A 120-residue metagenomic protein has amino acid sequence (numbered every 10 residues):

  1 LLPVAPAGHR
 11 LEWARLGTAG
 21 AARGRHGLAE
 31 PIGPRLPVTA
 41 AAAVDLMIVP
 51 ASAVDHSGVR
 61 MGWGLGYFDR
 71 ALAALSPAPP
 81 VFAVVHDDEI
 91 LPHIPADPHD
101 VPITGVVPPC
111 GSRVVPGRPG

Functional and structural regions predicted by a protein language model:
L1-T39, V81-A96, I103: Extended, well-folded interaction surfaces typified by the phenylalanyl-tRNA synthetase beta subunit core
L11, S57-R60, L72, H93-I94 (+1 more regions): Short glycine-/acidic-enriched loop or helix-start segments at secondary-structure transitions that form or flank
T18, G33, S52-S57, G66-Y67 (+2 more regions): Short acidic/polar capping segments at secondary-structure boundaries
P34-L36, A42, L46, I103-G120: A charged, well-structured terminal subsegment
A43-V81: Active-site beta-strand/loop microenvironment that shapes enzyme catalytic pockets
F68-L75, L91-I94, D100: Active-site ligand-binding patch in enzyme domains
